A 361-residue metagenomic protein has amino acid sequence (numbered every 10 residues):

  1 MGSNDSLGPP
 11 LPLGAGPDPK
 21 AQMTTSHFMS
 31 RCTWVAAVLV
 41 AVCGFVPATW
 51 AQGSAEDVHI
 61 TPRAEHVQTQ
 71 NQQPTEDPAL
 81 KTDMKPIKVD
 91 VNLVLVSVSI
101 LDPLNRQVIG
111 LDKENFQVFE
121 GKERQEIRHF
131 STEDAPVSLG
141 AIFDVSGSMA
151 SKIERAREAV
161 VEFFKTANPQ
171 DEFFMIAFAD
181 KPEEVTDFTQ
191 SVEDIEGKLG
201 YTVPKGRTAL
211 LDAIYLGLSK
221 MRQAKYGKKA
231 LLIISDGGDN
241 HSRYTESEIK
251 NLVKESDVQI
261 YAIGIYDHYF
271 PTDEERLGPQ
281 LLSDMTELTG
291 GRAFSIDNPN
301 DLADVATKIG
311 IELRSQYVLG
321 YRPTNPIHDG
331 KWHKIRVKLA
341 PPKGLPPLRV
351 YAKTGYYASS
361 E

Functional and structural regions predicted by a protein language model:
G2, G8-P10: Ser/Thr/Pro/Gly-rich low-complexity, intrinsically disordered segments
P10-P12, Q22: Compositionally biased low-complexity segments, especially N-terminal hydrophobic helices that form the hydrophobic
G14-P17: Short Gly/Ser/Thr- and charged-rich N-terminal loops/segments that act as flexible capping/hinge elements
K20-A36: Bacterial N-terminal signal peptides that target proteins for export
W34-P47: Bacterial N-terminal signal peptides
W50-E361: Scaffold/interface architecture of coatomer-like assemblies
